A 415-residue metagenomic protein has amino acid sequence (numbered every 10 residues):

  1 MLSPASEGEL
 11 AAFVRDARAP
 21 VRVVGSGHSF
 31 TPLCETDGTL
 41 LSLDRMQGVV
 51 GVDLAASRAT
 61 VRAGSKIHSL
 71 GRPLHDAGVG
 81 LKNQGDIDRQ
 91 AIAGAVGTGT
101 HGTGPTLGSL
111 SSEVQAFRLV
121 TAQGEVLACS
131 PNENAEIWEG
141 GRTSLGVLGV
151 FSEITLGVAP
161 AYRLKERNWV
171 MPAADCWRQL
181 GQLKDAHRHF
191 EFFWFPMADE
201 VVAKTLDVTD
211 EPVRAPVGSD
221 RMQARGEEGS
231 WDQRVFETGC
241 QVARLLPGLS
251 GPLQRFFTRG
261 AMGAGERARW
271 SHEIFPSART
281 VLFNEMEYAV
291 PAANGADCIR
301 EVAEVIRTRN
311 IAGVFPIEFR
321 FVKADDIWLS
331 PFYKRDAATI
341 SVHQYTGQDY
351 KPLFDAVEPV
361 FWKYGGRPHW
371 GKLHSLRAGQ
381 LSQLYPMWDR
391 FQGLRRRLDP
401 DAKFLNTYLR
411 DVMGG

Functional and structural regions predicted by a protein language model:
M1-R89, V96-G104, F192: Glycine-rich N-terminal segment of FAD-binding domains in flavoprotein oxidoreductases, spanning the beta-loop-helix
M1-S3, A56-S57, A161-K165, S341: Short, basic, glycine/proline-bearing loop/turn elements
T31-V50, G102-G124, V150-G157: Structural signature of FAD isoalloxazine-binding scaffolds in flavoprotein oxidoreductases
H75, E125-L127, P331-F332, K351 (+4 more regions): Non-transmembrane, aqueous-exposed alpha-helical and coiled segments at domain scale
Q115-T308, G313: C-terminal substrate-binding/cap subdomain adjacent to the FAD-binding core in PCMH-type and related FAD-linked
A261-L384: Substrate-recognition/cap regions that form aromatic- and gly/pro-loop-enriched pockets for small-molecule ligands
Y364-G415: Activity-critical C-terminal alpha-helical subdomain
